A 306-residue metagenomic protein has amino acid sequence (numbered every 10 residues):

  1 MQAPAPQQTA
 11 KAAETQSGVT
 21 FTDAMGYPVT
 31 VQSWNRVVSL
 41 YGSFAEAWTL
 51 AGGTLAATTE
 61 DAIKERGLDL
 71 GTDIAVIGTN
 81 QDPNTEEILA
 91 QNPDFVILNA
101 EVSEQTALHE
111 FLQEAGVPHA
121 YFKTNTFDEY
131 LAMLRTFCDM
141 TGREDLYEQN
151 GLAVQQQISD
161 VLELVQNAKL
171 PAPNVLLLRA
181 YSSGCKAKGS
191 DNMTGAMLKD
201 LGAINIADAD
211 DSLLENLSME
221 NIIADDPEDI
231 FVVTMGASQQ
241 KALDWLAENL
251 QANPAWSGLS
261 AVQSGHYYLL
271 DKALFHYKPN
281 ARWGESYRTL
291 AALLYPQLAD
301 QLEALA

Functional and structural regions predicted by a protein language model:
M1-S43, D145-L176, L293-A306: Bacterial Sec-exported substrate-binding components of ABC uptake systems
D23-A24, A75-T85, D210-M219: Short helix-initiation/N-cap motifs at beta->coil->alpha
V29-Q32, L68-V76, L201-D211: A local structural motif
Y41-Q91, F95-V102: A short, structured surface patch at a secondary-structure boundary
S43-E46, D61-K64, F95-E104, N125-E129 (+4 more regions): Solvent-exposed loop/turn segments at secondary-structure junctions within structured extracellular/periplasmic domains
A62-K64, K186-E215: Alpha-helical, coiled-coil/dimerization segments enriched in small aliphatic residues
E104-A107, F122-T136, L170-M193: Extracytoplasmic ligand-binding site segments that recognize negatively charged/polar headgroups
E129-T141, D145-E148, T234-A306: Structured C-terminal subdomain patch of bacterial secreted/periplasmic proteins
